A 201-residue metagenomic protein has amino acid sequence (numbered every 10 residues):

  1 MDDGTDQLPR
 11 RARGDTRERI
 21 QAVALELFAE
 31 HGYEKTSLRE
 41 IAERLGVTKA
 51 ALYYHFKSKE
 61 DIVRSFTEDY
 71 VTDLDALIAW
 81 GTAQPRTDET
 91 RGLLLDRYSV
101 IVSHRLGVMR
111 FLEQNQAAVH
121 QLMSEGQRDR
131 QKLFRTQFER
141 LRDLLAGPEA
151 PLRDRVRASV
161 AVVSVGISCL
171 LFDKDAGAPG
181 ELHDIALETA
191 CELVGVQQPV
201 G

Functional and structural regions predicted by a protein language model:
M1-D15, L145, L171, D175 (+1 more regions): N-terminal intrinsically disordered/low-complexity leader segments
R19, V23, L27-D61, S65: Helix-turn-helix
S65, A79-R110: Hydrophobic alpha-helical connector segments
E68-D75: Short, basic, alpha-helical segments at the C-terminal edge of helix-turn-helix-like DNA-binding modules
D75, H120-S159, G180, D184: Amphipathic alpha-helical packing segments from all-alpha helical-bundle domains
G81, P85, Q116, C169-A176: Secondary-structure edge/capping motif, primarily at the C-terminal ends of alpha-helices and the immediately following
L93, R97, F111-Q114, V156-S164 (+1 more regions): Amphipathic alpha-helical interaction segments
Q121, G147, P151-R153, A158-G180 (+1 more regions): Amphipathic C-terminal alpha-helical segment
